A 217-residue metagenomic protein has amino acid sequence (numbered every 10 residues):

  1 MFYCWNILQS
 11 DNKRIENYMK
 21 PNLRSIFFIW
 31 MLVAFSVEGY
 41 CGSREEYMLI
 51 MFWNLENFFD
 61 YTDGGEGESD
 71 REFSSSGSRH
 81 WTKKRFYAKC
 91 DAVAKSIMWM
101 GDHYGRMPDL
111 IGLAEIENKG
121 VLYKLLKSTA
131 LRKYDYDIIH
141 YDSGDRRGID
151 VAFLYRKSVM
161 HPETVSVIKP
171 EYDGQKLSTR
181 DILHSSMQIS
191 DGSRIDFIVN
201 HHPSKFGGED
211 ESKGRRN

Functional and structural regions predicted by a protein language model:
E16-F27: Bacterial N-terminal signal peptides that target proteins for export
I26-A34: Bacterial N-terminal signal peptides
V37-T129, I139-S143, I149: N-terminal, active-site-proximal structural segment of metallo-dependent hydrolase catalytic domains
Y40-K83, R156-N217: Active-site regions of metal-assisted phosphoester/phosphodiester hydrolases, unifying DNase/endonuclease modules
L126-K133, Y155-K157: Short, surface-exposed basic-aromatic patches at helix termini and helix-loop junctions that form
